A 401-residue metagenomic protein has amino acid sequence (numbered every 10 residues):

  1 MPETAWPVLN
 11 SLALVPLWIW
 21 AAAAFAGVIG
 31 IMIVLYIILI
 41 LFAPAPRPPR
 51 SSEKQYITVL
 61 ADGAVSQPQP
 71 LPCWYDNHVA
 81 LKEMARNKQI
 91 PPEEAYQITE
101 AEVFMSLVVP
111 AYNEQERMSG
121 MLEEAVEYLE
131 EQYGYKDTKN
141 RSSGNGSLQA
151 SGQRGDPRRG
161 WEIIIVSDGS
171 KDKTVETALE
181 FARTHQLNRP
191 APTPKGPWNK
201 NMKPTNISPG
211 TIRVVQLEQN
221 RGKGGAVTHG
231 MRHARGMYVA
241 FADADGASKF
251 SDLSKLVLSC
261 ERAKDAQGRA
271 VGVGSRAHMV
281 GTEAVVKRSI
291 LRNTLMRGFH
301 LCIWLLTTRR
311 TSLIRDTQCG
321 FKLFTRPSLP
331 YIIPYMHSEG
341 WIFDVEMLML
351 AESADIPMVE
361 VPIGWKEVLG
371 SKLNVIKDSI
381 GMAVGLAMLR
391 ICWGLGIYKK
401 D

Functional and structural regions predicted by a protein language model:
P2-A101, Y335-D401: Hydrophobic helical membrane-anchoring modules
R86-Y96, E114-R154: Short, well-formed alpha-helical segments that are part of the catalytic scaffolds of diverse glycosyltransferases
F104-S106, E162, E346: Cell-envelope/extracellular polymer assembly enzymes that use nucleotide-activated donors
A111, V166-D168, L217: Conserved sequence signature across two-component system core domains
E116-G120, G146-Q149, D172-E180, N201-M202: Acidic helix N-cap motif at the loop->helix transition within catalytic regions of sugar-transfer enzymes
G134, N140-G146, R154, R158 (+2 more regions): A conserved acidic beta->alpha catalytic loop
P157-I164, E176-H233: Conserved donor nucleotide-binding strand/loop of the catalytic core
I212-H233, Y238-F241, F250-W341, V368-L373: Acceptor/aglycone-binding surface of glycosyltransferases and processive sugar-polymer synthases
